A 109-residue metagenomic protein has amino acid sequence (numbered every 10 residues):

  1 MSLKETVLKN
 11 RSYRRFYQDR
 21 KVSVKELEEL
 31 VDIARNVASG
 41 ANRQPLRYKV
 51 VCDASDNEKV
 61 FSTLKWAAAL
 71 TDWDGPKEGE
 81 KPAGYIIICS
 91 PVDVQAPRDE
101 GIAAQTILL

Functional and structural regions predicted by a protein language model:
M1-L109: Acidic, surface-exposed loops and disordered segments
